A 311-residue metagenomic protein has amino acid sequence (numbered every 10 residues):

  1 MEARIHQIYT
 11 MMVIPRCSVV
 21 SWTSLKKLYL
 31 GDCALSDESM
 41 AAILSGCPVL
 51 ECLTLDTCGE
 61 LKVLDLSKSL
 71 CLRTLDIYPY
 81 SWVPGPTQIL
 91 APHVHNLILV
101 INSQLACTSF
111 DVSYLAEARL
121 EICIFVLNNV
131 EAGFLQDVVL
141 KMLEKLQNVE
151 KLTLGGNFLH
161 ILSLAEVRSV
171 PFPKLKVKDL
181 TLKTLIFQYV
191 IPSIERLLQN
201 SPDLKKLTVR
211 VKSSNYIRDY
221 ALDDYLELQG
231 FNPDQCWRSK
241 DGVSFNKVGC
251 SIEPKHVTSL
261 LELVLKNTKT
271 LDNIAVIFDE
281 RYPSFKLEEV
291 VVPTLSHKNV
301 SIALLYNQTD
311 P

Functional and structural regions predicted by a protein language model:
M1-P311: Non-core capping and flanking segments associated with repeat-based/extracellular domains
